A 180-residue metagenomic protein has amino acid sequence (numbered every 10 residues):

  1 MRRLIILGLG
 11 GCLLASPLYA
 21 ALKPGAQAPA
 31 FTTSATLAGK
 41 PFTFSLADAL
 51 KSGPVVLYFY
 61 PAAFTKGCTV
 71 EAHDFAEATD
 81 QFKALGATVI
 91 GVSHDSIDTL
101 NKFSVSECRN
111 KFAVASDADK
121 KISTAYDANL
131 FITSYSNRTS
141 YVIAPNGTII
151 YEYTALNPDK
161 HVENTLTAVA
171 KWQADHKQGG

Functional and structural regions predicted by a protein language model:
L4-L14: Sec-dependent N-terminal signal peptides
S16-A20: Sec/Tat signal peptide C-region and signal peptidase I cleavage site
A21-A28: Cleaved targeting-peptide boundary
P29, P54, N137-T139: Short loop/turn microsegments at loop-to-beta-strand junctions
T32-P54: A short beta-strand-turn-helix
L46-F75: Short active-site neighborhood of thiol/selenol oxidoreductases, capturing the structured segment around
T69-C108, K120-T124: Structural microenvironment flanking redox-active thiols in thiol-disulfide oxidoreductases
S136-G180: Thiol-/selenol-based redox modules, centered on thioredoxin-like and closely related oxidoreductase domains
